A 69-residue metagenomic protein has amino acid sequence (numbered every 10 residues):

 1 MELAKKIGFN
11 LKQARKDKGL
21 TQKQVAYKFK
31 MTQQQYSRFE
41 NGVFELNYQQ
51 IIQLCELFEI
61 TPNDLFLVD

Functional and structural regions predicted by a protein language model:
M1-D17: A short, Lys/Arg-rich alpha-helix, primarily the initiator
K16, Y27, E56: Alpha-helical residues within the helix-turn-helix
G19-R38: Short alpha-helical DNA-recognition segment
N41: Short, conserved catalytic or interaction motifs in soluble domains
Q49-D64: DNA major-groove recognition helix of helix-turn-helix/homeodomain DNA-binding modules
L65-D69: Short amphipathic recognition helices of helix-turn-helix/homeodomain-type DNA-binding modules
